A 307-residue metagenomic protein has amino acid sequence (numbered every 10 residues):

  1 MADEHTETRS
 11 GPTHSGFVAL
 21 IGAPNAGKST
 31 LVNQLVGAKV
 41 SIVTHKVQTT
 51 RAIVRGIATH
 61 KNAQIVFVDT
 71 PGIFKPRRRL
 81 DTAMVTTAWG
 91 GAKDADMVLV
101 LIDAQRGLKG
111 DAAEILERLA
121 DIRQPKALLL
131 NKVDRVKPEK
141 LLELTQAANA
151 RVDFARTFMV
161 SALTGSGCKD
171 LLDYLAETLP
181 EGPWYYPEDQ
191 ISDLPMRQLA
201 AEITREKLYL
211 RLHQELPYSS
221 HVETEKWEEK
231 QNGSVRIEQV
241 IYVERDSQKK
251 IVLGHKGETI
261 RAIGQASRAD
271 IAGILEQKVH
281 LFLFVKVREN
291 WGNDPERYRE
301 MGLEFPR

Functional and structural regions predicted by a protein language model:
A2-K93: Conserved G1/Walker A P-loop phosphate-binding module
G27, G167, T259: Conserved glycine(s) of the Walker
A38, I57-K61, P76, G91 (+7 more regions): Conserved, well-folded catalytic cores of nucleic-acid-processing and energy-transducing macromolecular machines
T50, F74-K75, G107-L108, V136-K137 (+1 more regions): Catalytic P-loop NTPase motifs of RecA-like helicase/translocase cores
D69, N131, S161: Active-site glycine-centered loops adjacent to acidic/histidine catalytic or metal-binding residues that shape
T86-T157, E228-Q231: Conserved C-terminal guanine-recognition region of P-loop GTPase G domains, centered on the G4
P125, D134-S192: Canonical P-loop GTPase G-domain recognition
M196-R307: P-loop NTP-binding site
